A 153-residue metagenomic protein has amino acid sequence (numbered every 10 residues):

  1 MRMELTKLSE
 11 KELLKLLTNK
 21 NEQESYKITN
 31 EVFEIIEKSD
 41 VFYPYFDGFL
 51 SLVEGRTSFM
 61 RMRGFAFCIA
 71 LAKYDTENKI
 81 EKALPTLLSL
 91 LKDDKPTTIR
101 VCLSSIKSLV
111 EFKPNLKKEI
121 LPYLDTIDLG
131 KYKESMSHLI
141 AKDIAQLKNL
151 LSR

Functional and structural regions predicted by a protein language model:
M1-N30: N-terminal "cap/leader" segments of large eukaryotic alpha-helical scaffolds
R2-T6, E34-P44, A72-I80, L109-I120 (+1 more regions): Flexible loop/turn segments at the boundaries of HEAT repeats in alpha-solenoid HEAT proteins
R2-T6, L121-R153: Eukaryotic acidic, Ser/Thr-rich intrinsically disordered low-complexity regions
E12-L14, G48-L50, I80, L84-L88 (+1 more regions): Buried hydrophobic core positions in alpha-solenoid tandem helical repeats
K20-E22, R56-S58, D94-P96, Y132-K133 (+1 more regions): Short inter-helical turns and helix N-cap capping residues of alpha-solenoid HEAT/ARM repeat scaffolds
N30-E31, A66-A70, S104-K107, K142-L147: Residue-level signature of alpha-solenoid helical repeat scaffolds
L52-D93: Helix-adjacent hinge/juxtasegments
